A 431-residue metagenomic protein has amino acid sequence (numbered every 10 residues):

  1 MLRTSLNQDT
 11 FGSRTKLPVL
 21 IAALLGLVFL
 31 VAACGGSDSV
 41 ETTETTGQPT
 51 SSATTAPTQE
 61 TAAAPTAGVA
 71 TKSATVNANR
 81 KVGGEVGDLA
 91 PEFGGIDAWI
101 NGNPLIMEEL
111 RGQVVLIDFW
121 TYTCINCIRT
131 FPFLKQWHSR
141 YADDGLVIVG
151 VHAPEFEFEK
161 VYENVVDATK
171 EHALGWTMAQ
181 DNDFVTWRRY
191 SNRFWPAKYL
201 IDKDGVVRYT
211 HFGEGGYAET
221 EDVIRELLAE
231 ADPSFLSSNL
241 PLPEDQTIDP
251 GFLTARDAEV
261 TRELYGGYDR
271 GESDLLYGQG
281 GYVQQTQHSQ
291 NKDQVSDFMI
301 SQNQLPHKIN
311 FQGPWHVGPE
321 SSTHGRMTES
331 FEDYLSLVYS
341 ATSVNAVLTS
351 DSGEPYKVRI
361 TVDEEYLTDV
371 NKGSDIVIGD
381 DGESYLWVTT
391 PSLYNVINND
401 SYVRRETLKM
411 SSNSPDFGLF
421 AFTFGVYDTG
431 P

Functional and structural regions predicted by a protein language model:
M1-R14: N-terminal secretory signal peptides that target proteins for export/translocation
L2, A22-V76, R80-A98, E221-P431: Non-globular targeting/processing and membrane-anchoring segments
E92-V115, Y141: A short beta-strand-turn-helix
G95, T121, A153: Active-site loop/turn elements of alpha/beta-hydrolase fold enzymes, especially the short glycine-/histidine-rich
G95-A98, I125, R129, S139-D143 (+4 more regions): Sec-exported extracytoplasmic/periplasmic mature domains
P104-I128, L134, V147-V149: Short active-site neighborhood of thiol/selenol oxidoreductases, capturing the structured segment around
I128-E171, Q180-W187, V358: Structural microenvironment flanking redox-active thiols in thiol-disulfide oxidoreductases
K170-G175, Q180-V223, I397-S401: Thiol/disulfide oxidoreductase modules built on the thioredoxin-like
